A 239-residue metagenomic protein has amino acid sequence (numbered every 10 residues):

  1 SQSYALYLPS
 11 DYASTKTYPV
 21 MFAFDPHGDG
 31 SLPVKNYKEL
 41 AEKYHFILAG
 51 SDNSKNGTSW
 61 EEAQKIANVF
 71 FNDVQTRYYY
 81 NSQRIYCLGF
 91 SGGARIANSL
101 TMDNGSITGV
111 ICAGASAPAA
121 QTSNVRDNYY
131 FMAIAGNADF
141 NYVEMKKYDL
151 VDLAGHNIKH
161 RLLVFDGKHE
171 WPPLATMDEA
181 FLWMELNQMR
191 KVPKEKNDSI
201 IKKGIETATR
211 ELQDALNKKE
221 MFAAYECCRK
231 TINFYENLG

Functional and structural regions predicted by a protein language model:
Q2-D11, V20: A short loop-to-beta-strand scaffold at the N-terminal edge of the catalytic core in hydrolase folds
S10-T17, S59-A94, G105: Gly/Ser-rich "nucleophile elbow"/oxyanion-hole loop immediately N-terminal to the catalytic nucleophile in hydrolases
K16-H27: Short beta-strand element of the alpha/beta-hydrolase
L32-A49: Short amphipathic alpha-helix adjacent to the substrate-entry channel of hydrolases
A94-G105, V110: Short glycine-enriched nucleophile-adjacent loop and the immediately C-terminal alpha-helix near the catalytic center
M132-A135: Short beta-strand/loop motif that positions the catalytic acidic residue of the alpha/beta-hydrolase fold
N137-V143, E170: Acidic catalytic loop of the alpha/beta-hydrolase fold
A154-T231: C-terminal catalytic histidine-bearing segment of alpha/beta-hydrolase fold enzymes
